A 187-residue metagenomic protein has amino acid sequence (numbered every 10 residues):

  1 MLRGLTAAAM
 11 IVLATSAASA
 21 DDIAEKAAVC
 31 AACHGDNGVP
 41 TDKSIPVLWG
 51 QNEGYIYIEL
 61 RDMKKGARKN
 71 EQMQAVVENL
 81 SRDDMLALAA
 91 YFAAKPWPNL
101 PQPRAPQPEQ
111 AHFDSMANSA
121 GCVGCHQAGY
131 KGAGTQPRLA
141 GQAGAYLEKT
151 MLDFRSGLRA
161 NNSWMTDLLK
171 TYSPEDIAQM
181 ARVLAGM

Functional and structural regions predicted by a protein language model:
M1-T6: Bacterial N-terminal signal peptides that target proteins for export
M10-A18: Hydrophobic h-region of N-terminal signal peptides that target proteins for export in Gram-negative bacteria
A18, N161-L168: Short, highly charge-biased, low-complexity peptide segments
S19-N37, L100, R104-A128, A143: Sequence/structural segment immediately N-terminal to covalent heme-attachment motifs in c-type and related
H34, M63-A67, L80-D84, F92-P96 (+3 more regions): Sec/Tat-exported extracytoplasmic proteins
G38-R68, Q74-N79, N118, V123 (+3 more regions): Gly/Gly-Pro-rich "capping" loops immediately C-terminal to redox-active cysteine motifs in periplasmic/lumenal
V39-P40, K69, A94-E109, G129-R138 (+2 more regions): Inter-heme linker and motif-flanking segments adjacent to c-type heme-binding CXXCH motifs in c-type cytochromes
E78-P101, A145, K170-M187: C-terminal capping alpha-helices of c-type cytochrome domains
